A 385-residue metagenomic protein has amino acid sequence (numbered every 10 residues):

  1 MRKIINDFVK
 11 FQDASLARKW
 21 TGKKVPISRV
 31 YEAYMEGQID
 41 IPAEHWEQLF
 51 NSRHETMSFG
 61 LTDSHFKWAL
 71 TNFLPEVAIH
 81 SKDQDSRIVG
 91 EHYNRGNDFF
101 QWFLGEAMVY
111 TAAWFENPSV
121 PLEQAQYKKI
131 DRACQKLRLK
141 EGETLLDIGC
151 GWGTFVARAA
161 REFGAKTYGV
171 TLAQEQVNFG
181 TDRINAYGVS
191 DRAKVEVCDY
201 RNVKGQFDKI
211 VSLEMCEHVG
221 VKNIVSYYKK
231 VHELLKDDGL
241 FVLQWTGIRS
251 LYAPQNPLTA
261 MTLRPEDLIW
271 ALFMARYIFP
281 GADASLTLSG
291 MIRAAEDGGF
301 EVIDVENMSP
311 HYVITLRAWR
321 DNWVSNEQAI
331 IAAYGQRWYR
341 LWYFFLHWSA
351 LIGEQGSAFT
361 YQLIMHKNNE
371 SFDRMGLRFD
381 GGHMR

Functional and structural regions predicted by a protein language model:
M1-V120, A125-Q126, R132: Feature captures hydrophobic
E141-G149: Conserved class I S-adenosyl-L-methionine
W152-F163: Conserved SAM-binding loop of SAM-dependent methyltransferases across substrates and taxa, primarily the Class I
G180-T181: Conserved SAM-binding loop
R201-V211: A short acidic, Gly/Pro-enriched loop at the edge of an enzyme's catalytic core that lines a small-molecule cofactor
V225-D237: A short glycine-rich, Lys/Arg-flanked "PGG" loop and its adjoining helix->strand segment in the class I
D238-T246: Conserved beta-strand signature within the Rossmann-like core of class I S-adenosyl-L-methionine
G247-D373, G381-M384: Substrate-binding/catalytic lobe of Class I Rossmann-like enzymes that use SAM or dcSAM, i.e., the mid-to-C-terminal
